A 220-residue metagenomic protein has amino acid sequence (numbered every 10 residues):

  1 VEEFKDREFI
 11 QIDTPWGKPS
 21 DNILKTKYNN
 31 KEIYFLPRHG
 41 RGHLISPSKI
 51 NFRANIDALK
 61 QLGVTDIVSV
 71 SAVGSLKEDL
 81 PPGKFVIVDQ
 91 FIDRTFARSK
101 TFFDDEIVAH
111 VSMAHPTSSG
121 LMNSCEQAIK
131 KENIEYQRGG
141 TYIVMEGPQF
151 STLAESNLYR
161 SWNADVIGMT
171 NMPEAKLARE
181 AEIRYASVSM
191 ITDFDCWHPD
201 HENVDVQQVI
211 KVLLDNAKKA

Functional and structural regions predicted by a protein language model:
V1-M113: Metabolite-binding pocket within alpha/beta catalytic cores that recognizes anionic/polar moieties
F35-P37, I67-S71, I87, Y136-G139 (+3 more regions): General beta-strand structural signal in soluble alpha/beta enzymes
G74, F91-I92, T141-E146, P173 (+2 more regions): Glycine-rich beta-alpha junction loops
K84-D89, R184-S187, N203-V206: Short, hinge-like loop/turn segments at secondary-structure boundaries
G120, S124-E135, K219: Generic non-transmembrane alpha-helical segments
A128-D165: Active-site/ligand-binding-proximal alpha/beta "capping" segment
L153-F194: A C-terminal functional module that forms or caps the active site or interfaces directly with catalytic machinery
C196-A220: His/Asp/Glu-rich mid-to-C-terminal helical/loop segments that flank catalytic regions of hydrolases
